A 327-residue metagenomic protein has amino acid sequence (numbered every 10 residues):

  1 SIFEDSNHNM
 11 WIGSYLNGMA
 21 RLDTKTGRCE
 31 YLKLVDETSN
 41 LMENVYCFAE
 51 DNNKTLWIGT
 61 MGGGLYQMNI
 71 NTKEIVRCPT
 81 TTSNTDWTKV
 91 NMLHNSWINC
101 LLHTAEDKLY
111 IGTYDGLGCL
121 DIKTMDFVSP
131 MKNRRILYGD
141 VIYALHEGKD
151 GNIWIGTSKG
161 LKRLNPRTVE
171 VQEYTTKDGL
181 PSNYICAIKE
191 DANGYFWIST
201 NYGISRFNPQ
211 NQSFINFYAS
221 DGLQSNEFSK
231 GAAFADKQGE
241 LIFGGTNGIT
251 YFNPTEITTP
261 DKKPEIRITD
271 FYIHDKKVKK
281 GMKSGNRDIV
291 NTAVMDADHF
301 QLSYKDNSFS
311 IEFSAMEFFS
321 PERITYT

Functional and structural regions predicted by a protein language model:
E4-H8, E50-K54, L102-E106, H146-D150 (+2 more regions): Residue-level detector of Asp-centered blade-edge/turn motifs that repeat once per structural unit in beta-propeller
N9-I12, T55-I58, K108-I111, N152-I155 (+2 more regions): Conserved beta-propeller blade signature
G13, E43-C47, G59-G63, S96-C100: Solenoidal tandem-repeat scaffolds enriched in leucines and small polar residues
Y15-M19, M61-L65, D115-G118, K159-K162 (+2 more regions): Loop/turn residues immediately N-terminal
D23-G27, N69-K73, D121-M125, N165-V169 (+2 more regions): Short loop/turn segments that connect beta-strands within beta-propeller blades
E37-L41, T82-W97, R134-Y143, K159 (+3 more regions): Residue-level "micro-hotspots" composed of small/polar
G63-Y66, S96-N99, A105-E106, G112-G118 (+3 more regions): Beta-propeller domains
